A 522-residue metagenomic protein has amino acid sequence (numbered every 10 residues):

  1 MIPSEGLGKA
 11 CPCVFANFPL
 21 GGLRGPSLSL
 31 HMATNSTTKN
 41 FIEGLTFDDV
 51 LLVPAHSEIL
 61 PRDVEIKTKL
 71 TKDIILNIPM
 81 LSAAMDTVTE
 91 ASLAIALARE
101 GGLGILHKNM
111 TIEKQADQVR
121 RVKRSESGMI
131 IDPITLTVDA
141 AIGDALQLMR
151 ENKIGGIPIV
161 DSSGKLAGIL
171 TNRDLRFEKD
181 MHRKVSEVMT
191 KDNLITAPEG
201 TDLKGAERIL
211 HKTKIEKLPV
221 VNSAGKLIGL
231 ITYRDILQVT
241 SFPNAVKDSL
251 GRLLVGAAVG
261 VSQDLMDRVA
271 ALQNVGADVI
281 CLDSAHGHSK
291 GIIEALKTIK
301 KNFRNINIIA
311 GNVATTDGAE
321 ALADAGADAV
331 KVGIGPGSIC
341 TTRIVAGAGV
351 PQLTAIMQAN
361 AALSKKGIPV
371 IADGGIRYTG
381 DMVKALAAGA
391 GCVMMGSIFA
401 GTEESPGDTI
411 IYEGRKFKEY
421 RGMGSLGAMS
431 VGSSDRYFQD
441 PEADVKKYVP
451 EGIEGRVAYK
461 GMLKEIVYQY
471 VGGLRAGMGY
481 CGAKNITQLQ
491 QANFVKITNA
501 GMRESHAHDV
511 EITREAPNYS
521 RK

Functional and structural regions predicted by a protein language model:
E5, G21-G22: Glycine-biased, low-complexity coil/linker segments
L30-H56, L136-T137, P198, G205-R208 (+4 more regions): Alpha/beta catalytic cores of nucleotide-metabolism and tRNA/nucleoside-modifying enzymes
L60, V64-L76, A83-M85, K114-I154 (+6 more regions): Bateman/CBS regulatory modules and CBS-like beta-alpha motifs in cytosolic regions of diverse proteins
I75-M80, M129-D132, S249-A257, K300-A314 (+1 more regions): Short beta-strand/loop segments at the ligand-binding rim of alpha/beta enzyme cores
L93-A94, D267-L272, A314-V332, R377-G391: Catalytic cores of alpha/beta
G102-K114, I280, S284-S289, V332-A346 (+2 more regions): Glycine-rich phosphate-binding active-site loops on the catalytic face of alpha/beta enzymes
L106-T111, I154, P158, K165-M181 (+4 more regions): Short beta->alpha transition motifs characteristic of CBS
I112-V119, I228, T232-A245, D264-M266 (+4 more regions): Active-site-adjacent beta->alpha loops and helix N-cap segments on the catalytic face of soluble alpha/beta enzymes
